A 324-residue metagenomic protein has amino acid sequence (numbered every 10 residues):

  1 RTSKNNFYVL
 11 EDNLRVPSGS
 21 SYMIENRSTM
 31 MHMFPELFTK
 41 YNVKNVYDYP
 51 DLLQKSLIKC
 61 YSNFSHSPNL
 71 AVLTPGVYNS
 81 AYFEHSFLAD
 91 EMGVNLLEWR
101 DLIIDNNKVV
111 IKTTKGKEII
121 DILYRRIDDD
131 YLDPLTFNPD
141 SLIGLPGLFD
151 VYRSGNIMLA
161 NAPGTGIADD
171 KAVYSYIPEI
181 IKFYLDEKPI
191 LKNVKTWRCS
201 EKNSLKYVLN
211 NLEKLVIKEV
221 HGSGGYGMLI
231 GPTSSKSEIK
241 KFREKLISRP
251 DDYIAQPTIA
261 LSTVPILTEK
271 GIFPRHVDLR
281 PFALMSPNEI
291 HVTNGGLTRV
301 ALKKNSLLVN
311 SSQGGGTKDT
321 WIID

Functional and structural regions predicted by a protein language model:
R1-D324: Domain-scale recognition of functional cores that engage charged ligands
